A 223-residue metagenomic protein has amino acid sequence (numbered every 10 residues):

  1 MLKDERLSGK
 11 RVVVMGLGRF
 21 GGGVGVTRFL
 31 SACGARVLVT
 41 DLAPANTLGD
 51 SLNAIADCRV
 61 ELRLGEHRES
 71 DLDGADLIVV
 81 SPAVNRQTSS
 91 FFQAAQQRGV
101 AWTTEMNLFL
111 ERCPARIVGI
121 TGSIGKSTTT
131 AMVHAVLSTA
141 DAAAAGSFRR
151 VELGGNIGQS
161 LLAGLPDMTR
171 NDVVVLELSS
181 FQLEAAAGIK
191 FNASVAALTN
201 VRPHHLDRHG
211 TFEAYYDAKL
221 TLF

Functional and structural regions predicted by a protein language model:
M1-T104, L108: N-terminal leader/targeting and accessory segments in enzymes
S70-D71, P82, R86-F223: Phosphate-binding loop of NTP-binding sites
